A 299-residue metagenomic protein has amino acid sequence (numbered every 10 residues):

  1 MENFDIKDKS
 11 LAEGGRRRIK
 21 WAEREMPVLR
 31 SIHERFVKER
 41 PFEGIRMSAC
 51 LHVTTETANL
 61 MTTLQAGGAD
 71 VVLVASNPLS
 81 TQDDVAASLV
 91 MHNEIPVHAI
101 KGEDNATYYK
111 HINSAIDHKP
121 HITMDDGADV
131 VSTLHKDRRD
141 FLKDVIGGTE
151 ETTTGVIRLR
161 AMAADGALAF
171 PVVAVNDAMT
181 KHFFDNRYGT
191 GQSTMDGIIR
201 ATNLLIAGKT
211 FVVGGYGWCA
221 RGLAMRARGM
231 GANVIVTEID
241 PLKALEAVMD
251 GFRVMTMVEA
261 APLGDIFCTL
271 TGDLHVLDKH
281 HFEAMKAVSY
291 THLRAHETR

Functional and structural regions predicted by a protein language model:
E2-I32, F42, S76-S80, A86-K209: Glycine/serine-rich phosphate-binding loop and adjoining beta1-alpha1 elements at the start of nucleotide-handling
C50-T57, N77-T81, A128-V130, W218-C219: Gly/Ser/Thr-rich loops at beta-strand to alpha-helix junctions that form or flank small-molecule/cofactor-binding
T54, Q192, I199-A261: Glycine-rich phosphate/diphosphate-binding loop of Rossmann-like nucleotide-binding domains
T54-G67: Histidine-anchored nucleotide/phosphate-binding helix
D70-L79, I235-T237: Short internal beta-strands
G264: An anion/phosphate-binding loop that grips the pyrophosphate of nucleotide cofactors and donors
H275-S289: Rossmann-fold NAD(P) dinucleotide-binding segment
T291-T298: Conserved small/polar residues in nucleotide/adenosyl-binding loops
